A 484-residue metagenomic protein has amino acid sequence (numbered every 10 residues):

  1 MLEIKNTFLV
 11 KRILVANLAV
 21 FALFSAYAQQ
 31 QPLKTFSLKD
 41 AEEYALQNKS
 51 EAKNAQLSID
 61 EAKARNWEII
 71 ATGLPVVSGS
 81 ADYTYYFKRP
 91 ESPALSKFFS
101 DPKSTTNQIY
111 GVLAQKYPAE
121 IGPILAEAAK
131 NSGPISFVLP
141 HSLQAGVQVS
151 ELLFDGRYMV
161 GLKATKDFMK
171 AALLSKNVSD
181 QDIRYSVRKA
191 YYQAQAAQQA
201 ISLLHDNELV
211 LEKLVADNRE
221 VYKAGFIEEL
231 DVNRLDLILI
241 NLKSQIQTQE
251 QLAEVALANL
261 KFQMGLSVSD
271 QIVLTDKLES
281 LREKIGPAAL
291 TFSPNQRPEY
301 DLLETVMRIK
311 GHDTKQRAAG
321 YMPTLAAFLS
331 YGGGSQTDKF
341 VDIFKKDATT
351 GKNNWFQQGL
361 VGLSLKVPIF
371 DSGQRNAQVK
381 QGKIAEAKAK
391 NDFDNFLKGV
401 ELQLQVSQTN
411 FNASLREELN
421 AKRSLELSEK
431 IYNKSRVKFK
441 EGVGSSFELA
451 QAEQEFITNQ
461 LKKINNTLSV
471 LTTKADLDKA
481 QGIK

Functional and structural regions predicted by a protein language model:
M1-K39, L46, V470, L477 (+1 more regions): Bacterial Sec-dependent N-terminal signal peptides
E3, A64-N66, L174-N295, S414 (+1 more regions): Periplasmic alpha-helical coiled-coil/stalk elements that build and connect Gram-negative outer-membrane
A28-E91, V268, T275-D313, I369 (+1 more regions): Bacterial Sec-pathway N-terminal export signals of envelope proteins
Q30-L33, S80-V147, K277-K284, F328-V367: Small/polar, glycine/serine/threonine/aspartate-rich low-complexity segments that form flexible
K53-L57, I70, F137, L153-D180 (+6 more regions): Sec/SRP-type N-terminal targeting helices
A71, E212, N241-L266, R423-I483: Short segments within alpha-helical structural elements
K166, E229-I240, K380, S446-Q454: Short, charged, amphipathic alpha-helical segments
